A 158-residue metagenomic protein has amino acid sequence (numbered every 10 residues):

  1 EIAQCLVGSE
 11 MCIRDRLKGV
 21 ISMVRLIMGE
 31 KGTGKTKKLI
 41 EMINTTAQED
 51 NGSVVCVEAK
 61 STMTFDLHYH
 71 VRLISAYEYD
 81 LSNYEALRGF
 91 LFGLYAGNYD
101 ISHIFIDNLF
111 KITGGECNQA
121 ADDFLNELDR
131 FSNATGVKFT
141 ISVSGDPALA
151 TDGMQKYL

Functional and structural regions predicted by a protein language model:
E1-D15: Single conserved hydrophobic/aromatic residue that forms the stacking wall/gate of nucleotide- or nucleobase-binding
L6, C56-V57, F105, L128: Conserved short hydrophobic patches within well-ordered secondary structure
L6-V7, D50-N51, L67-Y69, N98-D100 (+1 more regions): Short loop/turn elements that form and flank the Walker-type P-loop nucleotide-binding site in RecA-like NTPase cores
L17-S22: Phosphate-binding P-loop
M23-G93, L149-D152: Conserved P-loop
A47, Y95-A96, D129-S132: N-terminal cationic-hydrophobic initiation segments that often serve targeting/anchoring roles
Y79, G93, Y99, I104-I106: Charged, low-complexity cytosolic intrinsically disordered regulatory segments
D100, I106-L158: Replace "adjacent to P-loop NTPase cores in ATP/GTP-dependent enzymes" with "adjacent to NTP-binding cores
